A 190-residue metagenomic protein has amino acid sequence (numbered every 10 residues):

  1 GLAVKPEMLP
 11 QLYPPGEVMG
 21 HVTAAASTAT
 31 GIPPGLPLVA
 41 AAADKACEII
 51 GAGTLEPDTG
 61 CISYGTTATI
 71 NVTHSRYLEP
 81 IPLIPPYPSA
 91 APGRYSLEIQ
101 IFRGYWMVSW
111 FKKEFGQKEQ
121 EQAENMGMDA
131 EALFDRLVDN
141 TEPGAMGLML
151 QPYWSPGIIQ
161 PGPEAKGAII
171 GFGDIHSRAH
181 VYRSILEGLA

Functional and structural regions predicted by a protein language model:
G1-M8: A structural motif corresponding to the C-terminal end of an alpha-helix and its immediate exit/capping segment
A3, E17-A190: Active-site core segments that coordinate phosphate-bearing ligands/cofactors across diverse enzyme families
M8, P14, K45: Extracytoplasmic ligand-binding clamshell segments of periplasmic binding protein
L9-Q11, L38-V39: Proline- and acidic/polar-enriched loop/turn elements at helix boundaries
Q11-L12, L150: Cofactor-pocket helix-loop regions in the catalytic cores of large enzyme subunits
